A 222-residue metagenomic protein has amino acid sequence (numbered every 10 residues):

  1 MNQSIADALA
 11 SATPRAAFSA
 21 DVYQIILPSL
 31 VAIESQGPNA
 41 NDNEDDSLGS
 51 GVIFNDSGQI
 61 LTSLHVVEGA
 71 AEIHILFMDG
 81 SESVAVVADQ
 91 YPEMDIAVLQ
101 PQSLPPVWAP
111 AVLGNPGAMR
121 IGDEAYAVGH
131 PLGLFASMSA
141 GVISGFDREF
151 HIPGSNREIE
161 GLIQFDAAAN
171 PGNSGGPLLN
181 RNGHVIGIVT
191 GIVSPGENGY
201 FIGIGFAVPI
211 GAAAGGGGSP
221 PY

Functional and structural regions predicted by a protein language model:
M1-N43, S50, S63-L64, E72 (+1 more regions): N-terminal activation segment of mature serine protease catalytic domains
M1-Q3, D7, V86-V87, Q100-Q102 (+4 more regions): C-terminal recognition in membrane/secretory proteostasis and scaffolding
I5, P28-I33, G51, G58-T62 (+9 more regions): Terminal peptide-recognition signature
A8, A12-A16, Q24, E44-S47 (+8 more regions): Solvent-exposed, acidic/flexible segments
S11-A16, N41-E44, M78-G80, V107 (+1 more regions): Short gly/ser/thr-rich secondary-structure transition/capping motifs
I33-Q36, F54-D56, A88-Q90, P116 (+4 more regions): Residue-level recognition of beta-strand microenvironments
A40-D46, A70-I73, W108, V128-G141 (+2 more regions): Active-site loop architecture of trypsin-fold serine endopeptidases
N55-A136: Conserved active-site neighborhood of the chymotrypsin/trypsin-like protease fold
